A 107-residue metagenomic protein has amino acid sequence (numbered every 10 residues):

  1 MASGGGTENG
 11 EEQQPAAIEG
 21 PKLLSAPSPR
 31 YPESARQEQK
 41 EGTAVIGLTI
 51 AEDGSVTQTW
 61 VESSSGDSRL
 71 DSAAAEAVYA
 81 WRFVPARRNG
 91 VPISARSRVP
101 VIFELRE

Functional and structural regions predicted by a protein language model:
M1-E38, V45, S63, E76-R82 (+2 more regions): Acidic, low-complexity proline/glycine/alanine-rich linker and hinge segments
Q39-G42, G90-S94: Short, glycine-/polar-rich solvent-exposed loops and beta-turns at beta-strand/coil boundaries
V45, R69, I93: Short, flexible micro-motifs
I46-I50: A short beta-strand signature
A51-E62, A75-P85, P92-E107: Conserved "boundary/linchpin" sites in short secondary-structure elements
S63-L70: A short acidic/small-residue loop/turn micro-motif
